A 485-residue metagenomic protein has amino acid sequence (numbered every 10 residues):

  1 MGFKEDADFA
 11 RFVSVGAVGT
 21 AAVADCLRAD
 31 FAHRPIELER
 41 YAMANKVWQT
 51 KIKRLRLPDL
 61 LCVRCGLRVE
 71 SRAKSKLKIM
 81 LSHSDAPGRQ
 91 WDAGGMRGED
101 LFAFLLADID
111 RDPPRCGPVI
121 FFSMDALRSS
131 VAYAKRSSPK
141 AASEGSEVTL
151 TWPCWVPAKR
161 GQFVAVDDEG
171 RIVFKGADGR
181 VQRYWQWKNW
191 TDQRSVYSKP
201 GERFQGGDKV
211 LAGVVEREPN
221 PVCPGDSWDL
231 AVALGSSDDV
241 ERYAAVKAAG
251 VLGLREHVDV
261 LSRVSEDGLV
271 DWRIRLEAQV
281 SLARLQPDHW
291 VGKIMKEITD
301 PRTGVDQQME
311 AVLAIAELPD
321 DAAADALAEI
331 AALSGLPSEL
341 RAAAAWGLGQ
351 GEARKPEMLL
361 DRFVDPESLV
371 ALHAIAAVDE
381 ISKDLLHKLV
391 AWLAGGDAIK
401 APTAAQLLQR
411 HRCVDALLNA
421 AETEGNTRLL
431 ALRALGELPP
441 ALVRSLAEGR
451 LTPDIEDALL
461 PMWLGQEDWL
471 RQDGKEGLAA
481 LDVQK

Functional and structural regions predicted by a protein language model:
M1-R180, R203-K209, V215-A233, S237-E256 (+4 more regions): Nucleic-acid endonuclease domains
R183-Q205: Short histidine-centered loop motifs in beta-beta connectors
P221-G235, L254-D267, P287-P301, D320-L333 (+6 more regions): Amphipathic alpha-helical scaffolding segments comprising HEAT/armadillo-like alpha-solenoid repeats
R242, R275, Q308, S338-R341 (+5 more regions): Residue-level detector of extended alpha-helical repeat arrays and alpha-solenoid scaffolds
K247, V280, L313, A342-W346 (+5 more regions): Residue-level signature of alpha-solenoid helical repeat scaffolds
G250, A283, A316, G349 (+6 more regions): Structural signature of alpha-helical solenoid repeat scaffolds
T452-K485: Eukaryotic acidic, Ser/Thr-rich intrinsically disordered low-complexity regions
